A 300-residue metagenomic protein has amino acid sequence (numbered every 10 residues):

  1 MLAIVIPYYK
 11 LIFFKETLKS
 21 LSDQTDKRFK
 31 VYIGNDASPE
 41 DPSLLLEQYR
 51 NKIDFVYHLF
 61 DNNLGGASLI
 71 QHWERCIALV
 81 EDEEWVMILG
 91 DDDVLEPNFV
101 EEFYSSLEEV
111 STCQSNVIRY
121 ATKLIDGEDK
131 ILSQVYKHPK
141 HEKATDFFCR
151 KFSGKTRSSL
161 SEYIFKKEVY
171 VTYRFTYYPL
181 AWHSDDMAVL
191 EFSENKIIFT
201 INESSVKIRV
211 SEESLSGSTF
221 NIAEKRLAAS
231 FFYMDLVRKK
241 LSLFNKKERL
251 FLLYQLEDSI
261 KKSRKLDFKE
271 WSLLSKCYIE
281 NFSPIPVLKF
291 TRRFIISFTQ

Functional and structural regions predicted by a protein language model:
K10-D23: Short, well-formed alpha-helical segments that are part of the catalytic scaffolds of diverse glycosyltransferases
S22-D61: Acidic donor-binding segment of Leloir-type glycosyltransferases
D61-E81: Glycine-rich, basic loop-to-helix element that forms the pyrophosphate-binding segment of sugar-nucleotide handling
E83-V94: Short beta-strand-to-loop acidic/aromatic patch adjacent to the donor-nucleotide binding site
N98-S133: Conserved donor NDP-sugar-binding/catalytic core segment of glycosyltransferases
P139-N221: Conserved nucleotide-sugar donor-binding catalytic segment
S204, I208-E212, G217-K246, F268-Y278: Catalytic core of nucleotide-sugar-dependent glycosyltransferases
S259-Q300: Membrane-interface aromatic/basic loop that binds lipid-linked glycans or pyrophosphate carriers, typified by
